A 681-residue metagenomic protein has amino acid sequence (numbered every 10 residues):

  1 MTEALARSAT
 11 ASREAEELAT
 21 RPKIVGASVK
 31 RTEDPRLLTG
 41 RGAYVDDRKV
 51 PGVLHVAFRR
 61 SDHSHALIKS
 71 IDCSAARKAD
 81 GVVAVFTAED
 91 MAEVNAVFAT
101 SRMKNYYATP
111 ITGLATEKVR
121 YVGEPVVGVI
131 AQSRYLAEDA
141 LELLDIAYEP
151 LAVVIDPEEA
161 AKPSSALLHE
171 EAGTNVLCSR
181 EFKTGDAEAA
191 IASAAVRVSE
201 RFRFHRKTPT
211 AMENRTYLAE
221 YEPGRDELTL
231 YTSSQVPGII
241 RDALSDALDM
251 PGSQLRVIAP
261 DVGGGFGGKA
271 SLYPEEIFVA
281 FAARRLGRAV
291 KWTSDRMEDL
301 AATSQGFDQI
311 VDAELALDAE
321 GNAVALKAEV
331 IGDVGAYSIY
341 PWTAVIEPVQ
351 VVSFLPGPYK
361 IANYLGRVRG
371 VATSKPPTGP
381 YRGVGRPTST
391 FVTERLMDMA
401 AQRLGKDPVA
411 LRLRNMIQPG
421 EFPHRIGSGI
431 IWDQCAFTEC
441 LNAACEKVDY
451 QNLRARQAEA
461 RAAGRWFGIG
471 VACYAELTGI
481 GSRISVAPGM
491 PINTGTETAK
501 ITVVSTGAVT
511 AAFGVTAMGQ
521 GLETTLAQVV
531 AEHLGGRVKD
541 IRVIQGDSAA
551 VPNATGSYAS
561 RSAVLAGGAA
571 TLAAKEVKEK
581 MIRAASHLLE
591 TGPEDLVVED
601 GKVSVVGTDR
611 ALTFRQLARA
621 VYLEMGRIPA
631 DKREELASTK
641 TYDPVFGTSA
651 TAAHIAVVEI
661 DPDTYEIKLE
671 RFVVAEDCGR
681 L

Functional and structural regions predicted by a protein language model:
M1-G173, L177, R197, R285 (+3 more regions): Flexible, low-hydrophobicity surface segments
M1-R41, S428, T438-A462, T478 (+7 more regions): Intrinsic disorder at enzyme termini
A27, E33-R36, S101-K104, T109 (+4 more regions): Glycine-rich loop/linker segments at domain edges
F58-A92, V127-Y148, Y217-L286, P341-F354 (+9 more regions): Alpha-helical support elements that line or immediately flank enzyme active sites and cofactor-binding pockets
P125, Q132-S133, G287-G335, Q451 (+3 more regions): Phosphate/diphosphate-binding loops
I191-V198, R203-T208, L413-T502: Accessory "access/gating" subregions that flank catalytic or transport cores
Q254-P260, G287-M297, V324-E329, I361 (+6 more regions): Beta-strand segments within the central parallel beta-sheet cores of soluble alpha/beta enzyme folds
P593, K602, G607-A650: Internal maturation/activation junctions in enzymes
